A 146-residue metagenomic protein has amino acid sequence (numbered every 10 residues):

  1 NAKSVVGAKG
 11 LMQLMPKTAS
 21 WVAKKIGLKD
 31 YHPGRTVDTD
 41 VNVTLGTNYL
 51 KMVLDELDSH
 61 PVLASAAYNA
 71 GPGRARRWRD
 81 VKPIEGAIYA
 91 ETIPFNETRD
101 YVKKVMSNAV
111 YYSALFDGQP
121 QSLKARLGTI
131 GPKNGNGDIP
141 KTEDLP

Functional and structural regions predicted by a protein language model:
N1-P146: Catalytic glycan-binding domains that act on GlcNAc-containing polysaccharides
